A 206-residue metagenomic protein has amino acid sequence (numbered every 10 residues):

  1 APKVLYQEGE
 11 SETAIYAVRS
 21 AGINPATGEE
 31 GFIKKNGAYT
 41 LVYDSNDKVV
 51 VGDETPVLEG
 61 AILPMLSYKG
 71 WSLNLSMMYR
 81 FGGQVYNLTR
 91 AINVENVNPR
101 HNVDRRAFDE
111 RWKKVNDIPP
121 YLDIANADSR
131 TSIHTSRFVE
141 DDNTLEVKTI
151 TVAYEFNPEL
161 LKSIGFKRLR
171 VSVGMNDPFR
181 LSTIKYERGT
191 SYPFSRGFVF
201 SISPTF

Functional and structural regions predicted by a protein language model:
A1-E54: Conserved small-residue
A1-V4, R90-P99, I184-F194: Flexible, surface-exposed loop regions and adjacent strand-edge segments of Gram-negative outer-membrane beta-barrel
P25, R80-L169, M175: Extracytoplasmic gating/loop element in the C-terminal half of outer-membrane beta-barrel translocons and assembly
P56-G60, N143-K148, F194-F198: Residues that define the transmembrane beta-barrel architecture of outer-membrane proteins
S67, M78-R80, G174-P178, T205: Outer-membrane beta-barrel pore domains and translocons
G70-L75, E159-K162, F198: Repeated loop/turn-to-beta-strand initiation elements of outer-membrane beta-barrel proteins
L75, V171-V173, I202: Membrane-embedded beta-strand positions of outer-membrane beta-barrel proteins
I150, Y154, F194-F206: Outer-membrane beta-barrel "beta-signal"
